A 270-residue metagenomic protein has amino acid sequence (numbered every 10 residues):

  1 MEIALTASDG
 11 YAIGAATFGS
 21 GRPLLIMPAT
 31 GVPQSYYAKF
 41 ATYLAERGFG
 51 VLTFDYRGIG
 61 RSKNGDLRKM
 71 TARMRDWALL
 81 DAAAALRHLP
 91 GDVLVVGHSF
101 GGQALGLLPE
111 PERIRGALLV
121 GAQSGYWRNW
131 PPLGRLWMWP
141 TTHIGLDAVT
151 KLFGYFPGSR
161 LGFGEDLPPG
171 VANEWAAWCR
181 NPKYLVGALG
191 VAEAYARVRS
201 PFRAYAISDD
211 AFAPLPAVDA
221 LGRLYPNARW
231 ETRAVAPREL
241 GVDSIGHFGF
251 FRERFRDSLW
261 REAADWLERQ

Functional and structural regions predicted by a protein language model:
M1-F18: N-terminal cap/lid segment of alpha/beta-hydrolase-fold proteins
G21, A29-P33: Active-site glycine-rich loops that stabilize anionic/oxyanionic intermediates across multiple enzyme folds
L25-A29, D55, H98, A206-I207: The conserved beta1-alpha1 loop
Q34-D66: Conserved alpha/beta-hydrolase
T71-H88: Alpha/beta-hydrolase active-site loop
V96-N181: Alpha/beta-hydrolase-fold enzymes
V198, A204-A206: Short beta-strand/loop motif that positions the catalytic acidic residue of the alpha/beta-hydrolase fold
V235-Q270: Catalytic active-site module of serine/aspartate enzymes centered on a nucleophile-bearing elbow/loop
